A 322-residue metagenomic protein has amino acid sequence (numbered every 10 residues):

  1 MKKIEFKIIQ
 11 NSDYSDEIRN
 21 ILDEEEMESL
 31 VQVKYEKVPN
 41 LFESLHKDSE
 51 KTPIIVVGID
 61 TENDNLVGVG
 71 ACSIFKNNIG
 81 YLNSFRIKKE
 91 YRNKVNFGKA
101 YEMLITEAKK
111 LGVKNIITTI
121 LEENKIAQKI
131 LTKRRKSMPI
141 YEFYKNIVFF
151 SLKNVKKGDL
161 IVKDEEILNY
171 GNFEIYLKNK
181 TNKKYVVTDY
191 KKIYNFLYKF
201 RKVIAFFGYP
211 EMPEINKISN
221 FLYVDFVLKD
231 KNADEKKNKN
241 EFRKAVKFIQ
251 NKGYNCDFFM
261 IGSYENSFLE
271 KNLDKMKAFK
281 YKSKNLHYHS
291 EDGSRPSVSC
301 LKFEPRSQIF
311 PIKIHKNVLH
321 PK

Functional and structural regions predicted by a protein language model:
M1-K51, V57-D60, N65-L66, Y81 (+5 more regions): Short amphipathic alpha-helix that is part of the acyltransferase structural core
F42-S44, K51-V56, S73-K76, F97 (+1 more regions): N-terminal ordered "arm"
P53, K110-V113, Y254-F258: Short, high-confidence coil segments that cap the C-terminus of an alpha-helix and link into the following beta-strand
P53-V57, D64-I74, Y81, R86 (+2 more regions): Conserved beta-strand in the GNAT
E62, I74-K76, R86-K89, I120-E122 (+1 more regions): Short, flexible loop/turn elements at secondary-structure junctions
N83-K89, F97-K145: Long, hydrophobic, well-ordered secondary-structure blocks that form the structural core and pocket-lining surfaces
I87, N93-A108, E235-N251: Conserved acetyl-CoA-binding loop-helix of GNAT-fold acetyltransferases
I120-G158, K184-K322: Active-site/acyl-donor-binding loops of N-acyltransferases
